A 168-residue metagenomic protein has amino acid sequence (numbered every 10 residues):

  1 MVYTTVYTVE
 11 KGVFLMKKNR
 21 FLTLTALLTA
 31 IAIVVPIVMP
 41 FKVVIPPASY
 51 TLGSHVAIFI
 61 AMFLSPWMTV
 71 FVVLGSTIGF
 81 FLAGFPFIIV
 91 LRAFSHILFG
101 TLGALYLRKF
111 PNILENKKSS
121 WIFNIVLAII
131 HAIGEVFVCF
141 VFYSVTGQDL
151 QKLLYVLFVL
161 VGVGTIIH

Functional and structural regions predicted by a protein language model:
M1-H168: Loop-helix junctions at membrane interfaces
